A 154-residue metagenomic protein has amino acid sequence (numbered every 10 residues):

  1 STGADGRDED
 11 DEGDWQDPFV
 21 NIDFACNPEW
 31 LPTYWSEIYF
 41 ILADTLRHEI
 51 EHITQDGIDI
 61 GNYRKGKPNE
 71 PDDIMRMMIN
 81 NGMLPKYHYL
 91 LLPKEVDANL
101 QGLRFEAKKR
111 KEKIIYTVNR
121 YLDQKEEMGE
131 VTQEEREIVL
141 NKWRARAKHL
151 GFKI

Functional and structural regions predicted by a protein language model:
T2-I41, I53-G57: Active-site scaffold of zinc-dependent metalloenzymes
G3, D23-A25, H48, Y121 (+1 more regions): Compositionally biased, intrinsically disordered low-complexity segments
D17, I50, E95: Extracellular structured ligand-interaction cores
F40, D56-L90: Post-HEXXH active-site segment of zinc metalloproteases
D44-G57, A98: Active-site recognition of the HExxH zinc-binding catalytic motif
I53-G61, R104-K108: Active-site catalytic microenvironments for nucleophilic, acid-base chemistry
N80-I154: Long, well-structured alpha-helical subdomains associated with metal-dependent extracellular/ecto-lumenal hydrolases
